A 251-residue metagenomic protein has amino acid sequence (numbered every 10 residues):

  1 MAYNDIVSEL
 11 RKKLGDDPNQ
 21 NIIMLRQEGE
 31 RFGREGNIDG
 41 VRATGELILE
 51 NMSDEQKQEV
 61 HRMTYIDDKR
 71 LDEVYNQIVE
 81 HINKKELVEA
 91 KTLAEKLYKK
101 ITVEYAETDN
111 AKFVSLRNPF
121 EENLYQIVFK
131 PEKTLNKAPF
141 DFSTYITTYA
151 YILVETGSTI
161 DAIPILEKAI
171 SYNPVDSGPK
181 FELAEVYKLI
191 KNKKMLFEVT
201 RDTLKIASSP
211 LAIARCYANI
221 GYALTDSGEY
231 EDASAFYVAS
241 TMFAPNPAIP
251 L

Functional and structural regions predicted by a protein language model:
N37, R70, F142, D176 (+2 more regions): Residue-level recognition of tetratricopeptide repeat
K69-D72, N76, T144, T148 (+3 more regions): "A position-specific structural signal for the A-helix of alpha-solenoid helical repeats
V79, Y151, E185, Y222-A223 (+1 more regions): Residue-level recognition of tetratricopeptide repeat
L87-V88, T159, K193, Y230: TPR-repeat structural position
T102, P174, S208-L211, A244-P245: Short coil turns that delineate tetratricopeptide repeat
